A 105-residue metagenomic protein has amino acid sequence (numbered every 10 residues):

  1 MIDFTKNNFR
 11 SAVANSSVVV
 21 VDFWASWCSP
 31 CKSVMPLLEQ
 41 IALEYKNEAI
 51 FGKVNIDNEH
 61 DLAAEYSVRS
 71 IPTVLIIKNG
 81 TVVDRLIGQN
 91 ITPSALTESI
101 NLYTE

Functional and structural regions predicted by a protein language model:
M1-V18, H60: A short beta-strand-turn-helix
S11-A12, L62-E65, S99: CheY-like receiver
N15-V18, S33-V54: Conserved helix-turn-beta segment immediately C-terminal to the redox Cys motif in thioredoxin-like folds
S17, W24-W27, S70: Short pre-active-site segment immediately N-terminal to redox-active cysteine/selenocysteine motifs in thiol-based
F23-L37: Conserved redox-active cysteine motifs that mediate thiol-disulfide chemistry, especially di-cysteine Cys-X(1-2)-Cys
I56-N58: The beta1-alpha1 cofactor-binding region of Rossmann-like NAD(H)/NADP(H)-dependent oxidoreductases
H60, Y66-L75: Structural micro-motif
L75-E105: Non-catalytic, surface beta->alpha helical segment in thiol-disulfide oxidoreductase systems
